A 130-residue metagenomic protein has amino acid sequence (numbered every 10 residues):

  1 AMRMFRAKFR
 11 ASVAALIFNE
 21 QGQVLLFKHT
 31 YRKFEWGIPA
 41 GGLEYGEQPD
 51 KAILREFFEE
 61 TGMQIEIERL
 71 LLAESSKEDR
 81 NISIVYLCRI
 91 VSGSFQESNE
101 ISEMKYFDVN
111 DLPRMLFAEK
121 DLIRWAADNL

Functional and structural regions predicted by a protein language model:
A1-A14: Acidic, metal-coordinating catalytic segment for phosphate/diphosphate chemistry, firing primarily on the Nudix
F9, F34, R80-I82: Residue-level preference for beta-strand/loop junctions
A11-V13, G22, I82-I84, S102: Change "...and in nucleic-acid phosphodiester-cleaving endonucleases..." to "...and in nucleic-acid processing enzymes
V13-A15, L70, Y86-C88: A structural signal for short, well-ordered beta-strand segments
N19-E59: Conserved Nudix-box catalytic region and its N-terminal flanking loop in Nudix hydrolases and closely related
F34-W36, N99-L130: Nudix hydrolase/Nudix homology domain
M63-L72: A short coil-to-beta-strand element that immediately follows conserved catalytic motifs
E74-F95, K105, A126-L130: Active-site-adjacent beta-strand/loop module that shapes the phosphate/pyrophosphate-binding cleft
